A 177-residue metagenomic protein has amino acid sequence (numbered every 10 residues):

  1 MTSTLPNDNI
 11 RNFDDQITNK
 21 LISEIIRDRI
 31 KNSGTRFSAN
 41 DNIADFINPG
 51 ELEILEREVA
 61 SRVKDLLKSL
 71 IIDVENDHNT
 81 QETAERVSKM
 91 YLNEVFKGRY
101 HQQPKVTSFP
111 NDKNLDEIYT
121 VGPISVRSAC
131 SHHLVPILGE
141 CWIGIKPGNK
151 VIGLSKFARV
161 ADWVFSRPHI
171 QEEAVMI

Functional and structural regions predicted by a protein language model:
S3-I137: Active-site loop/lid in soluble adenylation, ligation, and acyl-transfer enzymes
D73, A129-M176: Histidine-centered catalytic/metal-coordination loop motif
